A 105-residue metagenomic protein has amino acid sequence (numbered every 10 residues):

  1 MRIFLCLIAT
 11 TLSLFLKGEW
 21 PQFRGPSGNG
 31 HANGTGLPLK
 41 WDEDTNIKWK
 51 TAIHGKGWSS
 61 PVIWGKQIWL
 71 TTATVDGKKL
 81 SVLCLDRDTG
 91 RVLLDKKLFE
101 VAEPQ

Functional and structural regions predicted by a protein language model:
M1-I8: Sec-dependent signal peptide recognition, specifically the positively charged N-region followed immediately by
I8-K17: Hydrophobic h-region of N-terminal signal peptides that target proteins for export in Gram-negative bacteria
L16-Q105: Noncatalytic, solvent-exposed loop/strand surfaces of beta-propeller-type extracellular/periplasmic domains
